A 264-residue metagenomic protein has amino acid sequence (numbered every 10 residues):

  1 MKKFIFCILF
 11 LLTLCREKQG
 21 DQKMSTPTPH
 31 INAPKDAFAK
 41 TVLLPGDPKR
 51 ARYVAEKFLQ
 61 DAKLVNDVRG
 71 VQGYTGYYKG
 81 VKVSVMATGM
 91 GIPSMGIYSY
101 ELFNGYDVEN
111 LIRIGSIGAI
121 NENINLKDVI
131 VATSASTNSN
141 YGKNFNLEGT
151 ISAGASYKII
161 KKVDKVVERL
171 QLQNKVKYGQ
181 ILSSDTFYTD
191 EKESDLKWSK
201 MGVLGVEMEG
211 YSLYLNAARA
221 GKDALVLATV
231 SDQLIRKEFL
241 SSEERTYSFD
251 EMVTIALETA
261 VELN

Functional and structural regions predicted by a protein language model:
M1-K3, A217: Positively charged n-region of N-terminal signal peptides that target proteins for export
F4-L12: Sec-dependent N-terminal signal peptides
L11-Q22: Bacterial Sec-dependent signal peptides at the C-terminal "C-region" and cleavage site
G20-K162: Metabolite-binding pocket within alpha/beta catalytic cores that recognizes anionic/polar moieties
T150-M201: Active-site rim beta-loop-alpha module in soluble metabolic enzymes
K162-L170, N216, I255-L263: Generic non-transmembrane alpha-helical segments
K192-S231: A C-terminal functional module that forms or caps the active site or interfaces directly with catalytic machinery
L234-N264: His/Asp/Glu-rich mid-to-C-terminal helical/loop segments that flank catalytic regions of hydrolases
